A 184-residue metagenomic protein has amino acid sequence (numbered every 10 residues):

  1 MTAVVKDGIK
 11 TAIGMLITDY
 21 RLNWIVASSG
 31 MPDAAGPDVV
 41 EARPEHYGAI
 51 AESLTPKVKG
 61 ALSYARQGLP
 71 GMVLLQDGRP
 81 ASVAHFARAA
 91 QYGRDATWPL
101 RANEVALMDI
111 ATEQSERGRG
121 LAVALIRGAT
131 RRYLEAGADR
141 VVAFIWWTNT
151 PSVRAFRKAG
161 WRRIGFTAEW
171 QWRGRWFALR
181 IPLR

Functional and structural regions predicted by a protein language model:
M1-S53, K57-G60: Acyl-donor-binding surface of acyltransferase catalytic domains
I17-I25, R162-F177: Conserved catalytic-core motifs of GNAT/GCN5-like acyltransferases
S53-Q114, R127: A conserved beta-strand-loop-helix scaffold within acyl/acetyltransferase catalytic domains
V83, V123, I164-F166: Residue-level detector of high-confidence beta-strand sites
D109-T112, G118-E135, R154-K158: Conserved acetyl-CoA-binding loop-helix of GNAT-fold acetyltransferases
Y133-I145: Conserved GNAT acetyl-CoA-binding A-motif
W147-G165: Conserved active-site alpha-helix within GNAT-family acetyltransferase domains
R157-K158, A178-P182: Short low-complexity, flexible loop/linker segments enriched in glycine and/or proline with clustered acidic
